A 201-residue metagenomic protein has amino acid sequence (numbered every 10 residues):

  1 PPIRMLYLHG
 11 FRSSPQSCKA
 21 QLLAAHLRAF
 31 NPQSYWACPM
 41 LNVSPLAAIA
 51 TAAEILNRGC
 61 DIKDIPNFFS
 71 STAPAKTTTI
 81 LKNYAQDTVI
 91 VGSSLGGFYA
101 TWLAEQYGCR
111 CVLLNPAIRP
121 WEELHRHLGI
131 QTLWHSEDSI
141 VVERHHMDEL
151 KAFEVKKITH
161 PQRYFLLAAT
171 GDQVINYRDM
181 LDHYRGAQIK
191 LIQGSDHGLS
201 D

Functional and structural regions predicted by a protein language model:
P2-Y84: Active-site catalytic motif of lipid deacylating hydrolases and related acyltransferases
M5, Q86-V89, Y164: Generic beta-sheet signal
Y7-F11, V91, L167: Short hydrophobic segments within beta-strands
Q21, A25, T101, R178-L181: Active-site phosphate/pyrophosphate- and oxyanion-stabilizing loops and adjacent acidic/basic residues in soluble
I62, R110-D201: The alpha/beta-hydrolase serine catalytic core
D87, Y107-C109: N-terminal glycine-rich phosphate/adenylate-binding segment common to multiple enzyme folds
V91-G96, A100: Gly/Ala-rich beta-loop-alpha elbow adjacent to hydrolase catalytic centers
W102, Q106: Active-site signature of alpha/beta-hydrolase-fold catalytic machinery across serine- and Asp/Cys-nucleophile hydrolases
